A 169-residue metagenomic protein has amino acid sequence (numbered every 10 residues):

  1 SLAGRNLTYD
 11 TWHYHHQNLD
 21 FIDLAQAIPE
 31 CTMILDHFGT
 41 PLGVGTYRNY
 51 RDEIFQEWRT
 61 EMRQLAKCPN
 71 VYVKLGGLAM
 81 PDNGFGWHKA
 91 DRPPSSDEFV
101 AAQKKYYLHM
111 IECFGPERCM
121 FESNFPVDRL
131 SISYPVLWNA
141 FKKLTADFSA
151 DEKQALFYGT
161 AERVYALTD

Functional and structural regions predicted by a protein language model:
S1-M120, S131: Catalytic pocket-lining loop regions of alpha/beta-barrel enzymes, especially the amidohydrolase/enolase/GH5 lineages
K105-H109, C113-M120, V127-D169: Mid-to-C-terminal alpha-helical segments outside catalytic/metal-binding sites
